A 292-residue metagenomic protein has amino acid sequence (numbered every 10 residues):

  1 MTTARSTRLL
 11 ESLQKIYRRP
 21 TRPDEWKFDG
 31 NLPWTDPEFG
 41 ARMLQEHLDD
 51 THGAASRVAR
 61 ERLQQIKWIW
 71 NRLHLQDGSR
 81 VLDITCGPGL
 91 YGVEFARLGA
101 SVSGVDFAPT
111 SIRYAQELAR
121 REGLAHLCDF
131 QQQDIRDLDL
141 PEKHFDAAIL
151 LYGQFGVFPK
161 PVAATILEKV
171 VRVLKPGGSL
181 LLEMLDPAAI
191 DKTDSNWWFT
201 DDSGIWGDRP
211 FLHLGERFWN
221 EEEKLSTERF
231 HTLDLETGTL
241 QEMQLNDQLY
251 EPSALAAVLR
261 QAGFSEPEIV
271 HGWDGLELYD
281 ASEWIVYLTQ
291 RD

Functional and structural regions predicted by a protein language model:
T2-W34: N-terminal auxiliary segments of SAM/dcSAM-dependent transferases
W34, E38, D50-K67: Conserved SAM-binding loop and adjacent beta-strand
P88-A100: Conserved SAM-binding loop of SAM-dependent methyltransferases across substrates and taxa, primarily the Class I
A108-T110: Conserved SAM/SAH-binding beta-strand->alpha-helix loop
E122-D137: Conserved SAM-binding strand-loop segment of SAM-dependent methyltransferases
R136, L140-A148: A short acidic, Gly/Pro-enriched loop at the edge of an enzyme's catalytic core that lines a small-molecule cofactor
A164-P176: A short glycine-rich, Lys/Arg-flanked "PGG" loop and its adjoining helix->strand segment in the class I
L181-A254: SAM-dependent methyltransferase
